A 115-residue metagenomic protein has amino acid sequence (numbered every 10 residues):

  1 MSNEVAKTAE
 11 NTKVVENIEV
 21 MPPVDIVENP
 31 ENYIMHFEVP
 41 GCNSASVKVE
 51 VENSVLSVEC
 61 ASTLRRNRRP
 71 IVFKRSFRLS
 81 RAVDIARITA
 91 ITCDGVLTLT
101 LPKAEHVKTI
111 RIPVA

Functional and structural regions predicted by a protein language model:
M1-A115: Alpha-crystallin/small heat shock protein
